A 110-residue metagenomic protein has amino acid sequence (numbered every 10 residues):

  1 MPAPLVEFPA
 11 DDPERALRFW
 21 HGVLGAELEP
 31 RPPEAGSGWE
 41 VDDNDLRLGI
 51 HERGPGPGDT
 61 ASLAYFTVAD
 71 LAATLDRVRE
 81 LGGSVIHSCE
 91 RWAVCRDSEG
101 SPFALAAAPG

Functional and structural regions predicted by a protein language model:
M1-L17, D45, A61-F66, A106-G110: N-terminal beta-strand motif that seeds the catalytic metal site of vicinal oxygen chelate
P4, A35-S37, S62, C89-R91: Residue-level marker for the onset of beta-strands and adjacent loop->beta junctions in well-ordered domains
L5-F8, E29-P30, L75-G110: Vicinal oxygen chelate
D12-E27, V78: Amphipathic alpha-helical segments
E27-A61, P102-P109: Conserved short beta-strand elements that form part of the metal-binding/catalytic scaffold of enzyme active sites
E40, T67, V94-R96: Short, well-ordered beta-strand micro-motif
P57-V78, G82-H87: Mid-chain, well-packed structural core segment of small domains
